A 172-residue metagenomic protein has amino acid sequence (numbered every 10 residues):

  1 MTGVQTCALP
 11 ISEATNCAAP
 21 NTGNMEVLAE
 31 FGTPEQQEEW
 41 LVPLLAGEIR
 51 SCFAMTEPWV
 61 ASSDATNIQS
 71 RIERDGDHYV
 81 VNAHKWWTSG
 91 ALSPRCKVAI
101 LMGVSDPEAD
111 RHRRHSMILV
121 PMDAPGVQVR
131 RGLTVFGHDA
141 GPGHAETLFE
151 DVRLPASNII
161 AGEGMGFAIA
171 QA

Functional and structural regions predicted by a protein language model:
T2-L9: Short, small-residue-biased leader/transition segments that mark boundaries at the very start of proteins
T15-E35, D64: N-terminal glycine-rich flavin-associated loop
T33, I118, F149: Residue-level signal for inorganic ion chemistry
G47-T56, L101-M102: A short, Trp-centered hydrophobic/proline-enriched beta-strand micro-motif
W59-S63, G90-P94, P107-A109, V135-G143: Short Gly/Pro-enriched turn/cap motifs at secondary-structure boundaries
S70-E73: A structural signal for short hydrophobic beta-strand segments in well-ordered beta-sheet cores
H78, N82-R130: A short core secondary-structure module
V129-A172: Glycine-rich beta->alpha junctions and the first turn(s) of the following alpha-helix
